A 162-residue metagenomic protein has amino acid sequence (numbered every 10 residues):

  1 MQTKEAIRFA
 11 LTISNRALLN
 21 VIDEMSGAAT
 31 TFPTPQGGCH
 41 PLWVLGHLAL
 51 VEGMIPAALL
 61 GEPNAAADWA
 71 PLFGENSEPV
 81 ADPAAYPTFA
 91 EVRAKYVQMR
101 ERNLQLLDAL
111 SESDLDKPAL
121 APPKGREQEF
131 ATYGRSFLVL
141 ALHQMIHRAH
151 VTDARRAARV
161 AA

Functional and structural regions predicted by a protein language model:
M1-E5: N-terminal export signals and maturation junctions of secreted/periplasmic proteins
R8-T12, L19, A29-N76, P118-A162: Short, contiguous alpha-helical
L11, N15-L18, I22, I55 (+2 more regions): Hydrophobic alpha-helical core bundles mediating ligand binding, dimerization, or RNAP-core interactions
E24, V44-H47, A109: Conserved catalytic core of Hanks-type protein kinase domains
S77-K117, R135-L140: Acidic/histidine-rich alpha-helical segments that form the ligand environment of transition-metal centers
